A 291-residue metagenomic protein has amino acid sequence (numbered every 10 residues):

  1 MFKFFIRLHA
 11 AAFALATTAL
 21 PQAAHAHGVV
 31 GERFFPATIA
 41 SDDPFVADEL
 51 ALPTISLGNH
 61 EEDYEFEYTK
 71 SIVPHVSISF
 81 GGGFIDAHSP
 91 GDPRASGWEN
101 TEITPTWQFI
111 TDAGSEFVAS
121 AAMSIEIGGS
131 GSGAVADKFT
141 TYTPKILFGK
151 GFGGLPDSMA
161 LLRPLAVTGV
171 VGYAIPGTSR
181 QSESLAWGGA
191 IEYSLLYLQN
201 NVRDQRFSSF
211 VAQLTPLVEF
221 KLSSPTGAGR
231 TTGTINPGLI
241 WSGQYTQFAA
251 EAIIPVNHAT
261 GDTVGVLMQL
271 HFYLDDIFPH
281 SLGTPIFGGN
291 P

Functional and structural regions predicted by a protein language model:
M1-A10: Bacterial N-terminal signal peptides that target proteins for export
F4, L15-A16, A166: A detector of low-complexity, intrinsically disordered, Ser/Thr/Gly/Pro/Ala-rich segments
A11-A14, D42: N-terminal processing/targeting junctions
A14-L15, D63: Low-complexity intrinsically disordered segments
L15-H25: C-terminal segment of classical bacterial N-terminal signal peptides
H25-P291: Transmembrane beta-barrel domains of Gram-negative outer membranes and organellar outer membranes
